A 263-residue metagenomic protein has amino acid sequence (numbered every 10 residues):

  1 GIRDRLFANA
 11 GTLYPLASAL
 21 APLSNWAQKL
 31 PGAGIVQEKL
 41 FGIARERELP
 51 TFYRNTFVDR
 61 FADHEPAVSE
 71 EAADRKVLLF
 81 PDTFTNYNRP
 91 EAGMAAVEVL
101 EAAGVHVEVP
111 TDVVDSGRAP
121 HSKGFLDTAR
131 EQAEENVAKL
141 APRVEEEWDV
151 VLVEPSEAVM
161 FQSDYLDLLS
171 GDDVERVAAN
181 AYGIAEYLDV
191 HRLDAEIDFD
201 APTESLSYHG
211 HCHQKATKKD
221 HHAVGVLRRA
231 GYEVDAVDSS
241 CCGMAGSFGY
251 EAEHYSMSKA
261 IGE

Functional and structural regions predicted by a protein language model:
G1-E263: Iron-sulfur cluster-binding electron-transfer modules in prokaryotic oxidoreductases
